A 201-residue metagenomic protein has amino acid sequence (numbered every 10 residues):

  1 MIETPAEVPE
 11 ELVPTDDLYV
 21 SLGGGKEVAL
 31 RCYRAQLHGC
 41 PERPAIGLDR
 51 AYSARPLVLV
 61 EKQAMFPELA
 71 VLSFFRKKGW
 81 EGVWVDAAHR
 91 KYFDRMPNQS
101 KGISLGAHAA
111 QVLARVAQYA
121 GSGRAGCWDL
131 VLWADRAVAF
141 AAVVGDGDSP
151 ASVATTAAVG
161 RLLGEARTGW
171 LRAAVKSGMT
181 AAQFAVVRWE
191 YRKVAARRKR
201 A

Functional and structural regions predicted by a protein language model:
M1-L113, G121: Nuclease catalytic cores
V8-G23, L37, R124, D146-R167 (+2 more regions): Catalytic phosphate/metal-binding cores of nucleic-acid and nucleotide-processing enzymes, i.e., regions that mediate
G82, D86, E165-A166, M179: N-terminal targeting/trafficking signals and adjacent low-complexity tails
W84, Q183-R188: A structural preference for short, hydrophobic beta-strand core positions in alpha/beta folds
K91-M96, D148-A151, K193-A196: Short catalytic/ligand-binding loop motif for oxyanion handling, primarily in non-cytosolic enzymes, centered on
A114-L132: A short, acidic, amphipathic alpha-helical segment used as a generic capping/interface helix at domain edges
D129-G147, A174: Conserved catalytic cores of phosphodiester-cleaving nucleases, focusing on short active-site segments
V187-A201: Basic, glycine-rich
